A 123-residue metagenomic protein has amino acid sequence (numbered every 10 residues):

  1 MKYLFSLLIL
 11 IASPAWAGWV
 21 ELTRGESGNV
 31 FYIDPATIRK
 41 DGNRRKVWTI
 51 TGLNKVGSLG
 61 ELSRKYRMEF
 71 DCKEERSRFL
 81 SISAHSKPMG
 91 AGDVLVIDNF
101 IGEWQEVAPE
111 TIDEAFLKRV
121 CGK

Functional and structural regions predicted by a protein language model:
M1-Y3, A17-G18: Absolute protein N-terminus
Y3-S13: Sec-dependent N-terminal signal peptides
A15-K123: N-terminal secretory-pathway/extracellular module detecting exported/lumenal segments and adjacent signal-anchor/first
